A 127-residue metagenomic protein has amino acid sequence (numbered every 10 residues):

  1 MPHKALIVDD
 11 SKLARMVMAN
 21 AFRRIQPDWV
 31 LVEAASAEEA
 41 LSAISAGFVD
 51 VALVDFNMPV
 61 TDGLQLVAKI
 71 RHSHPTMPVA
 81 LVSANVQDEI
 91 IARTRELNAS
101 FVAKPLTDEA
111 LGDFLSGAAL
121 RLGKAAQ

Functional and structural regions predicted by a protein language model:
V8-D9, A34, A52: Conserved sequence signature across two-component system core domains
K12-V32: Two-component/phosphorelay signaling modules centered on CheY-like receiver
E33-S42, G63: Helix N-cap/capping motif at the beta->alpha junctions
S42, L64-P75: Short amphipathic alpha-helix used as the core "switch/output" element in two-component signaling
D55: Active-site residues of response regulator receiver
M58: Receiver (REC) domain active-site loop signature in two-component systems and cognate sites in sensor histidine kinases
Q65, V86-V102, D113: Alpha4 helix (beta4-alpha4-beta5 surface) of REC/receiver domains from two-component response regulators
